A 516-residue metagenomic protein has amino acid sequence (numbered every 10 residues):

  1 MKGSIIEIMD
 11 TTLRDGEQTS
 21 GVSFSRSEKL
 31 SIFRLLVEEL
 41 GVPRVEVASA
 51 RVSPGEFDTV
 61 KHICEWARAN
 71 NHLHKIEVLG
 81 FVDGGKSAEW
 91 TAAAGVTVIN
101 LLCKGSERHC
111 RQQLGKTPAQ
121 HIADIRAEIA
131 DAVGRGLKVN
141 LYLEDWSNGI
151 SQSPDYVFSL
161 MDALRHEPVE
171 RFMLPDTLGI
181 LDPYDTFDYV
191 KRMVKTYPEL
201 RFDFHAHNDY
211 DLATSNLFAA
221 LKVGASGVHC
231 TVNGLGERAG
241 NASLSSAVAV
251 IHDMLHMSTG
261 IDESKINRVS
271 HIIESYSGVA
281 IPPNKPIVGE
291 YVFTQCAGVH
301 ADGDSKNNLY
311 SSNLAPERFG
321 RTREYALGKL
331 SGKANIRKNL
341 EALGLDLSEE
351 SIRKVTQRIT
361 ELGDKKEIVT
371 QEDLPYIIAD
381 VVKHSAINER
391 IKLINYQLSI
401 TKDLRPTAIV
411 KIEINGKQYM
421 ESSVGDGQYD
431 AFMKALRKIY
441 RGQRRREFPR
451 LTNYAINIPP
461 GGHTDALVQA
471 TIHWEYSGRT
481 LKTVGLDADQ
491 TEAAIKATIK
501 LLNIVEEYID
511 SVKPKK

Functional and structural regions predicted by a protein language model:
G3-I8, R14-R44, E65-W66, N70-N71 (+2 more regions): Alpha/beta enzyme core
I5-R14, H256-S422, G462-Q469: A mid-to-C-terminal "edge-of-domain" accessory segment
L13, S49-A50, F81-D83, C103-S106 (+6 more regions): Short, ordered loop/turn segments at secondary-structure junctions
Q18-T19, S23, E28-I32, V37 (+2 more regions): Non-catalytic terminal/interface segments that mediate subunit docking, oligomerization, and allosteric communication
R51-N71, I76-L79, D83-A88: N-terminal active-site wall of soluble small-molecule enzyme domains
C110, H229-E237, A249-I261, F319-Y325 (+2 more regions): Short beta-alpha connecting loops at secondary-structure transitions that line or flank enzyme active sites
L178-L181, D188-S305, Y310-S312: Catalytic alpha/beta core domains of metabolic enzymes, predominantly
S477-K516: Mixed-charge, glycine-accented linear interaction segment located at domain edges/termini
